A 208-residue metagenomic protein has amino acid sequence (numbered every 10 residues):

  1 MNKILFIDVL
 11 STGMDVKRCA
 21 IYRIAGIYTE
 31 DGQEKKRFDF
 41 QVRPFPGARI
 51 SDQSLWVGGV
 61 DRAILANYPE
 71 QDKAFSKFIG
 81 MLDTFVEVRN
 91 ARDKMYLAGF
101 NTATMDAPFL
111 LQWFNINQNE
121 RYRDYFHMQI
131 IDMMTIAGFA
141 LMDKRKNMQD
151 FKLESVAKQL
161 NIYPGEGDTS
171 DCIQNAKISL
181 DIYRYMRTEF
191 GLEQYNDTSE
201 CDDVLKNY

Functional and structural regions predicted by a protein language model:
M1-A103, A107, K158-L160, E166 (+1 more regions): Conserved non-catalytic scaffold segment of RNase H-like nuclease domains
S11-G13, T135, I178: Short, glycine/acidic-enriched loop or turn micro-motifs at the edges of active sites
R62-L65, R121-H127, Y163-S170: Short, surface-exposed acidic
Y96-F100, P108-F109, K144-Y208: Acidic, Mg2+-coordinating catalytic module of metal-dependent nucleases/exonucleases that use a two-metal-ion mechanism
M105-M128: Substrate-recognition/cap helix-loop segment adjacent to the acidic, metal-dependent catalytic center of Asp-based
I130-N147: Short alpha-helix plus adjacent loop in nuclease-associated cores
